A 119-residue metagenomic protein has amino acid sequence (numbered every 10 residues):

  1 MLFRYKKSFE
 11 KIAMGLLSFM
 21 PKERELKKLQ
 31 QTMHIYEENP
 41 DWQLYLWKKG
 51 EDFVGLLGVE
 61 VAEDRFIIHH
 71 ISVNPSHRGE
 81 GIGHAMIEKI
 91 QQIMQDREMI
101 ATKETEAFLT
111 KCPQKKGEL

Functional and structural regions predicted by a protein language model:
M1-K28: Short amphipathic alpha-helix that is part of the acyltransferase structural core
I35-N39: Short loop/turn motifs at secondary-structure junctions and domain boundaries
P40-G55: Conserved beta-hairpin
R65-P75: Conserved acetyl-CoA binding element of GNAT-fold acetyltransferases
V73, G79-Q92: Conserved acetyl-CoA-binding loop-helix of GNAT-fold acetyltransferases
I93-F108, Q114-L119: Conserved GNAT acetyl-CoA-binding A-motif
